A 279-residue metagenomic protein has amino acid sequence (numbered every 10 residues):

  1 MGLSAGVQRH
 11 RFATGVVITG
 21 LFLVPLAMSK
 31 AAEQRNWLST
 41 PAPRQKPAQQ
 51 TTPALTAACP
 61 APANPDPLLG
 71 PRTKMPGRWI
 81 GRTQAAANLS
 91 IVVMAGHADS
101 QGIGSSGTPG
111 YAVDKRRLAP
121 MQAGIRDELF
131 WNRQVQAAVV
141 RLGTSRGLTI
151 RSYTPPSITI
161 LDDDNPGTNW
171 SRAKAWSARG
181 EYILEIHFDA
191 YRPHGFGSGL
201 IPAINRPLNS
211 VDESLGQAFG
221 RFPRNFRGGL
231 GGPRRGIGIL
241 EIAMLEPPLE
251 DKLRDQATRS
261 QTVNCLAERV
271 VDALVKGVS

Functional and structural regions predicted by a protein language model:
G2, G20-F22, W37, A54: Acidic/proline-rich low-complexity IDRs
G2-V17: N-terminal Sec-pathway targeting helices
Q8, L68-R72, R116, P120 (+2 more regions): Residue-level signal for well-ordered alpha-helical segments
R11, R35-L38, L55-P60, R126-S279: Active-site-proximal helix/loop segments of hydrolytic enzymes
G15-M28: Hydrophobic membrane-insertion alpha-helices, especially the h-region of bacterial N-terminal signal peptides
S29-Q34: Boundary at the C-terminal end of the N-terminal hydrophobic targeting segment
R35-G96, Q101-I103: Non-catalytic propeptide/linker segments at domain boundaries
R72-W170: Active-site histidine-acidic residue metal-binding/catalytic motifs, centered on HxH/HExxH-like signatures
